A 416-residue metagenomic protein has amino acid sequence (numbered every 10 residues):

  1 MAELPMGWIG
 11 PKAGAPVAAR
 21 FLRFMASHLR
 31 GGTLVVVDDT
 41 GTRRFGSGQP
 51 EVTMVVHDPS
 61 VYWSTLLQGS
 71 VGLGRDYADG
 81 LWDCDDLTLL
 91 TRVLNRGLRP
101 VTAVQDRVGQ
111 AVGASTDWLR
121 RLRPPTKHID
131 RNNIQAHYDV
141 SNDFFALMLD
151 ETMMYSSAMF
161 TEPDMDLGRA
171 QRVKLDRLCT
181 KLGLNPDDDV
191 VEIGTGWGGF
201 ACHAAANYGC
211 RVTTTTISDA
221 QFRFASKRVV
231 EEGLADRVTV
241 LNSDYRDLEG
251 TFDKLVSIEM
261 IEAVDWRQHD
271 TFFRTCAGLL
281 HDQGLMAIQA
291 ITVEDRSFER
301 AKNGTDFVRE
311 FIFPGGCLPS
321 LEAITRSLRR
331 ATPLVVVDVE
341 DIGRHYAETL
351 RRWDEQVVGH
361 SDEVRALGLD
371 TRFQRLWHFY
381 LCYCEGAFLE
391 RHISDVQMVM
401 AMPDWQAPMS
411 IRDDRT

Functional and structural regions predicted by a protein language model:
M1-Q171, R177: Feature captures hydrophobic
P186-G196: Conserved class I S-adenosyl-L-methionine
W197-G209: Conserved SAM-binding loop of SAM-dependent methyltransferases across substrates and taxa, primarily the Class I
A225-S226: Conserved SAM-binding loop
R246-V256: A short acidic, Gly/Pro-enriched loop at the edge of an enzyme's catalytic core that lines a small-molecule cofactor
D270-D282: A short glycine-rich, Lys/Arg-flanked "PGG" loop and its adjoining helix->strand segment in the class I
Q283-I291: Conserved beta-strand signature within the Rossmann-like core of class I S-adenosyl-L-methionine
T292-P408, R412-T416: Substrate-binding/catalytic lobe of Class I Rossmann-like enzymes that use SAM or dcSAM, i.e., the mid-to-C-terminal
